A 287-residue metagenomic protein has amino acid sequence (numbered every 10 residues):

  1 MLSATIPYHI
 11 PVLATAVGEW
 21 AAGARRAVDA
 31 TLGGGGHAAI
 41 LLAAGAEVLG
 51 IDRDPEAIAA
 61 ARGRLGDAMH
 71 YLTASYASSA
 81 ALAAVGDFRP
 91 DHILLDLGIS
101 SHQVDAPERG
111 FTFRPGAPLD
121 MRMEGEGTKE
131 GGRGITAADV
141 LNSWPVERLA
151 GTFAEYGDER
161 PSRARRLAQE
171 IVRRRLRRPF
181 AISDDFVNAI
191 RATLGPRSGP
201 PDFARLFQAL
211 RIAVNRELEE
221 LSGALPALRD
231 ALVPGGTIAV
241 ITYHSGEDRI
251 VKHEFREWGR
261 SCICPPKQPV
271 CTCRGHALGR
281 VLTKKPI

Functional and structural regions predicted by a protein language model:
M1-I287: S-adenosyl-L-methionine-dependent methyltransferase catalytic core, i.e., the SAM/SAH-binding region
